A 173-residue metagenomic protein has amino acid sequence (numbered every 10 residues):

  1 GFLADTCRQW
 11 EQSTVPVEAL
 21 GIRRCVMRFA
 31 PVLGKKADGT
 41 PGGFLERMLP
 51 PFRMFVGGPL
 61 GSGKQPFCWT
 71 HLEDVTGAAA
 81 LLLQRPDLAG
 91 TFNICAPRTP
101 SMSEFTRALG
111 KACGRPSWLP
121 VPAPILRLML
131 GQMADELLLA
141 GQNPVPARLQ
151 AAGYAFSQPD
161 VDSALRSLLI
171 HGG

Functional and structural regions predicted by a protein language model:
G1-L3, A30-P41, S62-T70: Glycine-rich "substrate-gating" loop/helix at the edge of Rossmann-like oxidoreductase active sites
D5, F67-E73, P100, P144 (+1 more regions): Residue-level signal for the nucleotide or nucleotide-sugar donor/cofactor binding architecture
R8, L33-R47, L82-F92: Glycine/proline-rich active-site loop of Rossmann-fold NAD(P)-dependent oxidoreductases
Q12-K35: Conserved beta-loop-beta element that borders a ligand/cofactor-binding pocket
D38, R47-W69, K111-G141: Alpha-helical membrane-targeting segments
L49-G58, K64-T99: Alpha-helical substrate-binding/gating segment
A78, L82-Q132, R166-G173: Mid/C-terminal beta-alpha module of Rossmann-like enzyme folds, strongest in SDR-family dehydrogenases/epimerases
E136-G173: C-terminal amphipathic/interface module of NAD(P)-dependent oxidoreductases and related NAD-binding regulators
